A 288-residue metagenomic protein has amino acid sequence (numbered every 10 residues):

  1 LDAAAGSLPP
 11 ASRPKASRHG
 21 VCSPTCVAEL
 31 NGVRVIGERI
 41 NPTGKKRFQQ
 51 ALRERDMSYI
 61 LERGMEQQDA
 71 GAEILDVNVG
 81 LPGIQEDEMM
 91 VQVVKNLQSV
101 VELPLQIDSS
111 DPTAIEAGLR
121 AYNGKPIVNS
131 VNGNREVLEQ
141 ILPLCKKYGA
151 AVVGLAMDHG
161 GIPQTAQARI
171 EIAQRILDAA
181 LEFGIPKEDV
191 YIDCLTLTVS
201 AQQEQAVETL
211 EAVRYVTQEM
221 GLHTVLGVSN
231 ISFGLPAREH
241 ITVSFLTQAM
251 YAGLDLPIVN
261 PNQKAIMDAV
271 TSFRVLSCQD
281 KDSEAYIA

Functional and structural regions predicted by a protein language model:
L1-Y191, L197-A288: Domain-level signal for soluble alpha/beta catalytic cores
